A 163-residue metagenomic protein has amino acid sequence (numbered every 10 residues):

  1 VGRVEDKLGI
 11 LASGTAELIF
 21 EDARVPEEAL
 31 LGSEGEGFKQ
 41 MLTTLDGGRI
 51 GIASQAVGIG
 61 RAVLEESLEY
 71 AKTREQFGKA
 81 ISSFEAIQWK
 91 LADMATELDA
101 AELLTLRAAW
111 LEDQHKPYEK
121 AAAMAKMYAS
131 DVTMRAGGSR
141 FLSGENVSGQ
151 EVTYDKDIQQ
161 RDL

Functional and structural regions predicted by a protein language model:
V1-E69, Q76-K79, L163: FAD-binding core of flavoproteins
T15, G47, E119-M124, G138: Active-site lining segments that contact anionic ligands and/or coordinate catalytic metals
L42-T43, G47, A136-G137, G144-L163: Glycine-rich phosphate/cofactor-binding loops in nucleotide/flavin-utilizing enzymes
G51-R61, E85-Q88, A92-A95, A123: Short amphipathic alpha-helical segments with heptad-repeat character
L68-S82, A95-Y128, F141-S148: C-terminal helix-coil-helix/basic helical segment that borders enzyme active sites and/or dimer interfaces and provides
I87-W89, Y118-A122, R161-L163: Short beta-alpha connecting loops at secondary-structure transitions that line or flank enzyme active sites
